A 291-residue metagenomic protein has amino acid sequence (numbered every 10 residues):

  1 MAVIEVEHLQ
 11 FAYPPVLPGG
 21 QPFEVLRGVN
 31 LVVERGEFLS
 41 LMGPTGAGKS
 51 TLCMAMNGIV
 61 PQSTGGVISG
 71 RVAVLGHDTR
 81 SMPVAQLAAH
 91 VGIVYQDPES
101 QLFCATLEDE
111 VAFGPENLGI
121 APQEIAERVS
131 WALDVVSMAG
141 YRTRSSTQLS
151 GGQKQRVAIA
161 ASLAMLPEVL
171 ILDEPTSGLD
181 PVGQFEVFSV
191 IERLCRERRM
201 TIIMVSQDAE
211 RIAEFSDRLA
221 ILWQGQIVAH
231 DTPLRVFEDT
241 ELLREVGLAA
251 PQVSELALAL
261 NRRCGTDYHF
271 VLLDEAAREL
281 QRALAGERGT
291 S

Functional and structural regions predicted by a protein language model:
G65-H77: Conserved ABC transporter NBD signature motif
Q123-Y141: Conserved ABC ATPase "signature" region
S145-L149, Q153: Conserved ABC ATPase signature
L166: Conserved catalytic motifs of ABC-family nucleotide-binding domains
L170-D173: Catalytic Walker B motif of ABC-type/P-loop ATPase nucleotide-binding domains
H230-D231: ABC ATPase "signature
